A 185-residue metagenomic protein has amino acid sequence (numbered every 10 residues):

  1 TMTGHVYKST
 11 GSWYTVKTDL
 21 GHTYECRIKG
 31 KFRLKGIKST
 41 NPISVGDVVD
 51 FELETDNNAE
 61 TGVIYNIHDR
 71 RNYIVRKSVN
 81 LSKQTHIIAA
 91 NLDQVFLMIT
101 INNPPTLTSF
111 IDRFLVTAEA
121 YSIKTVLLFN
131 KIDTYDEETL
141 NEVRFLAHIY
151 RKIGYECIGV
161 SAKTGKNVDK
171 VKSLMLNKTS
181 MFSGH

Functional and structural regions predicted by a protein language model:
T1-T108: N-terminal accessory targeting/assembly segments
S39, T85-H86, V116, K170-K172: Short, flexible, glycine/charge-rich loop motifs used to bind or transfer phosphoryl groups or to couple energy/partner
G46, A118, N130: Residue-level signal for inorganic ion chemistry
N91-I99, S122-I132, I153-V160, M181: Conserved beta-strand/loop subsegment of P-loop NTPase cores
I101-P104, I132-D136: Short histidine/acidic/glycine/proline-rich micro-motifs that form metal- and phosphate-coordinating active-site loops
T108-I111, T139-N141: Short amphipathic alpha-helical segments
S109-K124: Histidine-anchored nucleotide/phosphate-binding helix
T134-H185: Canonical P-loop GTPase G-domain recognition
